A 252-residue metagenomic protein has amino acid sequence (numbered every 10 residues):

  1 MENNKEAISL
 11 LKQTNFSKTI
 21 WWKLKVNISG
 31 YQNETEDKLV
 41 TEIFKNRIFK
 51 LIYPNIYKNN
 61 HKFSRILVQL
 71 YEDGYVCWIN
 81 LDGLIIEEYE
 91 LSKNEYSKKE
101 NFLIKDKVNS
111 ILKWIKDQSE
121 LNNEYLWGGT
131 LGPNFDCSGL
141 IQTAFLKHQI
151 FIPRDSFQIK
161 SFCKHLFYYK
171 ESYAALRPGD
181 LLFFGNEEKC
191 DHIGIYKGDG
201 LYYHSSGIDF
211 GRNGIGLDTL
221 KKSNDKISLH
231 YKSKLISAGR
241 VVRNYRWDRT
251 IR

Functional and structural regions predicted by a protein language model:
M1-N3, V40-L84: SH3/SH3-like beta-barrel superfamily modules
E2, S9-Q13, S17-Q32, D37-T41 (+1 more regions): Aromatic- and glycine-rich peptidoglycan recognition patches
A7-N15, Y31, F162-A174: Mixed-charge, Lys/Arg-rich low-complexity intrinsically disordered regions
W22-L24, L51, F183-F184: A generic structural signal for residues embedded in beta-strands
E90-W127: Surface-exposed beta-loop interaction hotspot
L121-R177: Catalytic cysteine-centered active-site loop
P153-S223, I251: ...with weaker cross-activation on analogous glycine-rich loops/strands in unrelated enzymes
